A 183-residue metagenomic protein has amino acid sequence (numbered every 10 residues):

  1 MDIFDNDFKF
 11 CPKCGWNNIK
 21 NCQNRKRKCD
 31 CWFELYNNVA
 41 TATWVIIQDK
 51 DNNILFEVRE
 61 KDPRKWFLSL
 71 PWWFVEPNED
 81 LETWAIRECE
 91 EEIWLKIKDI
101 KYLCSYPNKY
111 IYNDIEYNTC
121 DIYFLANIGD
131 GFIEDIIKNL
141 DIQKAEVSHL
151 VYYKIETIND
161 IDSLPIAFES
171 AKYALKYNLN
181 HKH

Functional and structural regions predicted by a protein language model:
M1-F4, V45, E156-P165, E169-H183: A broadly conserved sequence feature marking short terminus-proximal activation segments in nucleic acid-centric
D2-V45: Acidic, metal-coordinating catalytic segment for phosphate/diphosphate chemistry, firing primarily on the Nudix
K28-D30, L55, S69, Y123: Conserved beta-strand segments that form the floor/walls of ligand-binding pockets within enzyme and binding domains
W44-V45, L55-V58, K138: Beta-strand scaffold of nucleotide-dependent catalytic cores
I47-Q48, F56, A126, Y152: Conserved hydrophobic "DFG−1" position in protein kinase catalytic cores
D49-E91: Conserved Nudix-box catalytic region and its N-terminal flanking loop in Nudix hydrolases and closely related
V75-K98, Y106-A167: Unchanged
